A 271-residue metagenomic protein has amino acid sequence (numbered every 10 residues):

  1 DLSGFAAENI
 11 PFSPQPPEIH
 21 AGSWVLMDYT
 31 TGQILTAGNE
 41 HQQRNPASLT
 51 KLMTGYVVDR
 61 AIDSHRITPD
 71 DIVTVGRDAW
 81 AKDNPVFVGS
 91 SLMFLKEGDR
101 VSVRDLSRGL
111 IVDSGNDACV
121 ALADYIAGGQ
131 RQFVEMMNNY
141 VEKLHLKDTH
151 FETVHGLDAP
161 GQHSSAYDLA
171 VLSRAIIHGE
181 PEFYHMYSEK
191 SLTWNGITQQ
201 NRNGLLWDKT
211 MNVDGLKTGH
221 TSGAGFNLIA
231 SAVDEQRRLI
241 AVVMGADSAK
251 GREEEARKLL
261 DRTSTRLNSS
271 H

Functional and structural regions predicted by a protein language model:
L2-Y167, I177: Active-site-adjacent loops and short helices of periplasmic peptidoglycan-processing enzymes
L146-H150, V154, D158-R266: Domain-terminus/edge residues, biased toward the C-terminal soluble/receptor-binding domains of extracytoplasmic
L267-H271: Positively charged, low-complexity/disordered segments
